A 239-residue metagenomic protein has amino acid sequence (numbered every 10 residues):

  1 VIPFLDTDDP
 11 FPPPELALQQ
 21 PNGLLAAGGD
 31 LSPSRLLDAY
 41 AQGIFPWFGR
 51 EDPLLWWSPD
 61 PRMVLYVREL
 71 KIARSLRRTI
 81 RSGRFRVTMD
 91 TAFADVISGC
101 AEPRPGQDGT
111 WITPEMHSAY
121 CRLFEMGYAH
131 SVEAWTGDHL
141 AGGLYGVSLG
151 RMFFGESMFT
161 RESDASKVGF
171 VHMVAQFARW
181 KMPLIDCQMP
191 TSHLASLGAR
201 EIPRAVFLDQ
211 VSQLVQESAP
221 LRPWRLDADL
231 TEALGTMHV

Functional and structural regions predicted by a protein language model:
V1-V239: N-acyltransferase acceptor-side catalytic subdomain
